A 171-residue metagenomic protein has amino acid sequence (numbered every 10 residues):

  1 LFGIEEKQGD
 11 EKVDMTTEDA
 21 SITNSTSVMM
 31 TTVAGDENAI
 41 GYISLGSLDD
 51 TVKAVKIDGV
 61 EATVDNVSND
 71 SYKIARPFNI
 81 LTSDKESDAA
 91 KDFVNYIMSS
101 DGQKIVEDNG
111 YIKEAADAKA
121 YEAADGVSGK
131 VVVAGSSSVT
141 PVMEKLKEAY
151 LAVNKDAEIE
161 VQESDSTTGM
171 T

Functional and structural regions predicted by a protein language model:
L1-T171: Exported/periplasmic ABC-transporter solute-binding proteins
